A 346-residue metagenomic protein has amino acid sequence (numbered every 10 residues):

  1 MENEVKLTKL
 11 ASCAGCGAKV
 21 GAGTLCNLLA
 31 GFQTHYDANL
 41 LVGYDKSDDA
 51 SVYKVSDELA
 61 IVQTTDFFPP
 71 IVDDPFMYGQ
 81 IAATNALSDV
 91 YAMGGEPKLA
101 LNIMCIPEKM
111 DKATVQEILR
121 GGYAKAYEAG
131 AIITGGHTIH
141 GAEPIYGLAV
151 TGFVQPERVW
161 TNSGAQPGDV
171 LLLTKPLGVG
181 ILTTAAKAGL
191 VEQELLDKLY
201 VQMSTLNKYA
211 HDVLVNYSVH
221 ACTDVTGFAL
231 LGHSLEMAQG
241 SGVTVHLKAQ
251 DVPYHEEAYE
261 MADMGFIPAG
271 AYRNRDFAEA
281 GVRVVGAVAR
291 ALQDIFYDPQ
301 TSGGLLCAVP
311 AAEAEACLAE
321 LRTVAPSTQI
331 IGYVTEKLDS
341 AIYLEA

Functional and structural regions predicted by a protein language model:
M1-A346: Helix-biased detector of long, well-ordered alpha-helical tracts
